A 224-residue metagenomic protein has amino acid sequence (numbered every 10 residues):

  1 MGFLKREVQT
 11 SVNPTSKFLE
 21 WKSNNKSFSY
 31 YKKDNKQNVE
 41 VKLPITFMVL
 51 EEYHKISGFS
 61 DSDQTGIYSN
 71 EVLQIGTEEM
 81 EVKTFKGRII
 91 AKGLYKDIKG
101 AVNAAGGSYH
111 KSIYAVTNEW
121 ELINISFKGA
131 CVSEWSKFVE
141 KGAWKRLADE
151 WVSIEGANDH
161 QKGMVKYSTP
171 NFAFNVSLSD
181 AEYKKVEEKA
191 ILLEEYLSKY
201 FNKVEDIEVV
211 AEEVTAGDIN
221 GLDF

Functional and structural regions predicted by a protein language model:
M1-W120, K162-M164, N175-S177, G221-F224: OB-fold ssDNA-binding interfaces and closely related basic DNA-contact patches used across DNA replication/repair
K32, G58, K96, S126 (+5 more regions): Generic local-structure boundary detector
V41, F47-E52, I56, M164-G217 (+1 more regions): Long, highly charged low-complexity segments enriched in Glu/Asp and Lys/Arg with interspersed Ser/Thr
G106-G107, R146-L147, W151-E155, N202-A216: Short glycine-rich, low-complexity/disordered patches
S108-N175: Extended serine/threonine-enriched, polar tracts that run as long, contiguous segments within proteins
